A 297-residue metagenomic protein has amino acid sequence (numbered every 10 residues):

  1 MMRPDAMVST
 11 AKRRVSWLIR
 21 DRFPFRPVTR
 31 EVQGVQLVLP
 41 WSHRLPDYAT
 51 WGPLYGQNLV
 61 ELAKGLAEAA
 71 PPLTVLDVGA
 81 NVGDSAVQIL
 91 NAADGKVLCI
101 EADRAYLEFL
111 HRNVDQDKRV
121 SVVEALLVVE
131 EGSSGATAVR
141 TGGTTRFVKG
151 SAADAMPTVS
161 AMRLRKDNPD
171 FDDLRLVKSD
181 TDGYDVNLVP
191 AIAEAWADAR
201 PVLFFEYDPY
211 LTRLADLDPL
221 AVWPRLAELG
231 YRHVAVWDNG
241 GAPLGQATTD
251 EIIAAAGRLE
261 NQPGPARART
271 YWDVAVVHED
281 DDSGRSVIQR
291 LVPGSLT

Functional and structural regions predicted by a protein language model:
M1-N113, S121, A152-A153, K166-D172 (+1 more regions): S-adenosyl-L-methionine
W51-L76, E130-G135, R140-A199, L211-L217 (+2 more regions): Short internal loop-to-helix segment that lines adenine-nucleotide cofactor pockets
A80, L127-V128, T181, Y207: Hydrophobic pocket-lining residues within nucleotide cofactor-binding pockets
I89-A92, I192-A199, L226-L229: Short, conserved loop/helix-junction motifs that constitute active-site signature segments in enzyme catalytic cores
E101, E124-A125, T158, K178: Conserved residues in the N-terminal Rossmann fold of short-chain dehydrogenase/reductase
L107-F147: Core alpha/beta nucleotide-donor-binding catalytic domains of modification enzymes
R119-S121, R175, P201: Short, conserved active-site loop motifs that form the nucleotide-linked donor/cofactor pocket
R200-D208: Conserved beta-strand signature within the Rossmann-like core of class I S-adenosyl-L-methionine
